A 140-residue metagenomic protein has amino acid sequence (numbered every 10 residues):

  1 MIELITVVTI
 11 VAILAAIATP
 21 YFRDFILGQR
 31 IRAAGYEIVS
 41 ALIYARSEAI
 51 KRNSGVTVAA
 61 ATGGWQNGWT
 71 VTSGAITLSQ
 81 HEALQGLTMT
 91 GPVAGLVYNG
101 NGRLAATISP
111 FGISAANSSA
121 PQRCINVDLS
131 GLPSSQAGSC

Functional and structural regions predicted by a protein language model:
M1-A12: Glycine-centered recognition micro-motifs in short, flexible terminal segments and loops
I13-K51, G55-C140: N-terminal helix-rich module
